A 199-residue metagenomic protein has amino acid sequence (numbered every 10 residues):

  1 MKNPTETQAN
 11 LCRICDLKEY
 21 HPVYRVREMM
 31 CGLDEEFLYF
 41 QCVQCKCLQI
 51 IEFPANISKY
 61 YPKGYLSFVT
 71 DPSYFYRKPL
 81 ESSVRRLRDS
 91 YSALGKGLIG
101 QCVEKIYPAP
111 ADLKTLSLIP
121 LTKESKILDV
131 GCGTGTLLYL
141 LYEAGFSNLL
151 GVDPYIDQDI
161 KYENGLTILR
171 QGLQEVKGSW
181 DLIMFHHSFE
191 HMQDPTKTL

Functional and structural regions predicted by a protein language model:
M1-V84: N-terminal juxtadomain amphipathic helix that follows a signal peptide/anchor or precedes a small N-terminal auxiliary
N3-C12, K18-Y20, A109-L199: Conserved SAM-binding loop
E36, C102, F189: Charge-dense, low-complexity intrinsically disordered segments
K46-F146, L150: Extended interfacial segments that mediate partner engagement and assembly in macromolecular machines
